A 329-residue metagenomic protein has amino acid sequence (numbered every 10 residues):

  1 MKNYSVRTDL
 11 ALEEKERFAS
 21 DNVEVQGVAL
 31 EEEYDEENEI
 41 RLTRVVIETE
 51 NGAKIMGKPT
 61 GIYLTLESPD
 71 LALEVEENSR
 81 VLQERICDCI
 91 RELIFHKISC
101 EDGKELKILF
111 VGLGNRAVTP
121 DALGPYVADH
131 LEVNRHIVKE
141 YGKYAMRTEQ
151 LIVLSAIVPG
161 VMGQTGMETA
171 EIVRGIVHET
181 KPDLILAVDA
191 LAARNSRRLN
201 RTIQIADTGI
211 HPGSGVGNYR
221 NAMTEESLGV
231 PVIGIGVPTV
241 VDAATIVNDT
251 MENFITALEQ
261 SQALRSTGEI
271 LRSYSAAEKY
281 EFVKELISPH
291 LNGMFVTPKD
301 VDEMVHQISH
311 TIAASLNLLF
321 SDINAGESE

Functional and structural regions predicted by a protein language model:
M1-P59: N-terminal amphipathic/basic leader segments beginning at the initiator methionine
E50-I98: An N-terminal, well-structured beta->alpha segment
G61, E77, V81, R85 (+7 more regions): Conserved active-site and cofactor/substrate-binding residues in soluble primary-metabolism enzymes
V111, N115-I152, A156: Glycine-rich phosphate/diphosphate-binding loop of Rossmann-like nucleotide-binding domains
L113-D121, G163, A190-R194: Gly/Ser/Thr-rich loops at beta-strand to alpha-helix junctions that form or flank small-molecule/cofactor-binding
R147-I176: A structural-propensity feature for long, helix-poor, extended segments
I157-V158, A187-E329: A structural signal for small-residue-enriched, beta-sheet-centric alpha/beta enzyme cores and oligomeric scaffold folds
V177, P182-D183: Proline-aspartate-enriched helix->loop->beta-strand connector
